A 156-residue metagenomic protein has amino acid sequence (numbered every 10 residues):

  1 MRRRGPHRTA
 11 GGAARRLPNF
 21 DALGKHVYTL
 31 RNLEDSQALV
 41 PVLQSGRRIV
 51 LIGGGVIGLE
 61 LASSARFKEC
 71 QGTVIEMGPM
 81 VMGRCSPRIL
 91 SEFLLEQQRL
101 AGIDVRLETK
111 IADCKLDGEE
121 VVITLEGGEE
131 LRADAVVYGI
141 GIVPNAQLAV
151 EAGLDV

Functional and structural regions predicted by a protein language model:
M1-R48, T124-E130, A135-I140, P144 (+1 more regions): FAD-binding core/adjacent interface of flavoenzyme oxidoreductases
R8, G58-L59: Glycine/alanine-rich phosphate-binding loops at beta-alpha junctions
A14, I57, M80: Conserved Rossmann-like nucleotide-cofactor binding loop
R31-N32, I52-V56: Glycine-rich Rossmann-fold phosphate-binding loop(s) that bind the pyrophosphate of adenine dinucleotide cofactors
F67-V156: A Rossmann-like FAD-binding core segment of flavoenzymes
